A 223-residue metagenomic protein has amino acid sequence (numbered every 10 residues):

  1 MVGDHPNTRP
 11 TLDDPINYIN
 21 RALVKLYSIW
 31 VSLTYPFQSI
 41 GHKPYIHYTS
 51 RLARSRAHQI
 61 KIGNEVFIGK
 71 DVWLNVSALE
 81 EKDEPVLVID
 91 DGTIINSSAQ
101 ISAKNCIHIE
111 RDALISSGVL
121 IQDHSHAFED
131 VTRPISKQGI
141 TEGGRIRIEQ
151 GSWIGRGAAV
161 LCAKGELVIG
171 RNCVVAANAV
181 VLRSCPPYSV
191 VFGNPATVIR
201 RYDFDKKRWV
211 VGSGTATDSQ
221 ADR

Functional and structural regions predicted by a protein language model:
M1-D123, E142-V160, E166, R171 (+3 more regions): Domain-scale signature associated with acetyltransferase and cell-envelope carbohydrate enzymes
F128-G139, K207-V211: Short glycine/proline- and charge-enriched loop/turn segments that cap or connect secondary-structure elements
R156, A176-A177: Conserved beta-strand->loop/alpha-helix structural units within folded catalytic cores of enzymes with alpha/beta
V180: Conserved sequence/active-site signature of Rossmann-fold short-chain dehydrogenase/reductase
